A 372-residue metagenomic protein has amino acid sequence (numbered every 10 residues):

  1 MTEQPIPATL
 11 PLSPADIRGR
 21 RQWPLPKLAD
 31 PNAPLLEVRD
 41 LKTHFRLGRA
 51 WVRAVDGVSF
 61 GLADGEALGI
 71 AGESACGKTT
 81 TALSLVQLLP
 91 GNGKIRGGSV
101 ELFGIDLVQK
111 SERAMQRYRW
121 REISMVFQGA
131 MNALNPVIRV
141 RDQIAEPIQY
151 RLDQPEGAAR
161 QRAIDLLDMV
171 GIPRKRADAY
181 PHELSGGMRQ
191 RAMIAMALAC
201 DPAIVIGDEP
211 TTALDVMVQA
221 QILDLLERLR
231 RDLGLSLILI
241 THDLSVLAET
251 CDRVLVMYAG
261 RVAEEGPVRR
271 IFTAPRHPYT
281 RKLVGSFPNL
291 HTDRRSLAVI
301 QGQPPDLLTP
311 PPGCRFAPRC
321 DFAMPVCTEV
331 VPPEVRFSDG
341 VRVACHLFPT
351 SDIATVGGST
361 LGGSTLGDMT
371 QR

Functional and structural regions predicted by a protein language model:
L10-P34, W51, A177, E265-G362 (+1 more regions): Short catalytic/signature loops enriched in Gly
F45-R49, Q87-N92, Q109-M115, R139-A158 (+2 more regions): ABC-type ATPase nucleotide-binding domains, specifically the catalytic core motifs of the NBD
E73, Q87, R113, D201-P202 (+2 more regions): P-loop NTP-binding/switch modules centered on Walker-like glycine-rich loops
I95-D106: Conserved ABC transporter NBD signature motif
I105-D106, G157-K175, V284-G285: Conserved ABC ATPase "signature" region
Y180-L184, M188: Conserved ABC ATPase signature
A192, A197-L198: ABC ATPase C-loop
